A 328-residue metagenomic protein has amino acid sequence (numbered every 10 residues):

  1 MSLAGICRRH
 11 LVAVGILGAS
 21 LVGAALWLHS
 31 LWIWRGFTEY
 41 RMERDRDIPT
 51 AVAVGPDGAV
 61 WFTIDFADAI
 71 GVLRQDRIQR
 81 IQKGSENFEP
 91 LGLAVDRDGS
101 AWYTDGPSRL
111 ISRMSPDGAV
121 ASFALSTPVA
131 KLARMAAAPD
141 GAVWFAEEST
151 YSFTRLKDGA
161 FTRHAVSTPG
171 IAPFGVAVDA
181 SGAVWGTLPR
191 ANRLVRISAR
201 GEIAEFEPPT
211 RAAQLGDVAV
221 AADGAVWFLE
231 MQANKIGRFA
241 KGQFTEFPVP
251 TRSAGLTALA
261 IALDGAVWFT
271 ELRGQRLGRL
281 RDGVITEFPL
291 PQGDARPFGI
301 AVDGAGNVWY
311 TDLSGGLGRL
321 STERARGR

Functional and structural regions predicted by a protein language model:
S2-L21: N-terminal Sec-pathway targeting helices
R41-D45, Q82-E86, A124-P128, A165-P169 (+3 more regions): Surface loop/turn motifs at the tips and blade-to-blade linkers of beta-strand repeat domains
R41-D68: Beta-strand-rich domains and repeat architectures in extracellular enzymes and scaffolds, especially beta-propellers
I48, F66, E89, P107 (+9 more regions): Beta-rich catalytic cores
V54-D57, V95-D98, A137-D140, V178-S181 (+3 more regions): Residue-level detector of Asp-centered blade-edge/turn motifs that repeat once per structural unit in beta-propeller
V60-F66, A101-P107, V143-S149, V184-R190 (+3 more regions): Conserved beta-strand positions in repeat-built beta-propeller and related beta-rich domains
R296-R328: Blade-level signature of beta-propeller repeat domains, shared across WD40, Kelch, NHL, RCC1 and BNR/Asp-box propellers
